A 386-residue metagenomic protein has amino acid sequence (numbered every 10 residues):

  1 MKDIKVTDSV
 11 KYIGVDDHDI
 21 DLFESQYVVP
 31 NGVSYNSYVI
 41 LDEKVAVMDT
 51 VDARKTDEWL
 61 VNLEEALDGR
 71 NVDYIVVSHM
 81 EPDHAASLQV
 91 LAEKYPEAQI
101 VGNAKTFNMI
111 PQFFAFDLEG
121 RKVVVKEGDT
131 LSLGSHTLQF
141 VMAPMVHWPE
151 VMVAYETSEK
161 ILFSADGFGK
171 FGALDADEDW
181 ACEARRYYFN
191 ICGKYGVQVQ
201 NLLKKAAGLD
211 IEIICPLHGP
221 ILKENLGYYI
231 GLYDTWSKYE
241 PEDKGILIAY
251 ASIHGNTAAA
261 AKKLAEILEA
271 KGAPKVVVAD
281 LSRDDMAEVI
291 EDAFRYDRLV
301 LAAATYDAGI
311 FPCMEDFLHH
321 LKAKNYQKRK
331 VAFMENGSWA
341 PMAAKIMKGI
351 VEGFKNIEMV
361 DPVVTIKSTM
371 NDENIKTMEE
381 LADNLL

Functional and structural regions predicted by a protein language model:
D3-E64, V153-E156, K160-S164, T257: Conserved beta-strand hairpin/beta-sheet module of binuclear metal-dependent hydrolase folds, prominently
I4-D8, G102-V151, Y195-N201: Metallo-beta-lactamase
E43, R54-V101: Active-site metal-binding motif and surrounding structural segment of the metallo-beta-lactamase
M48-T50, V72-M80, I100-N103, L162-D166 (+1 more regions): Active-site neighborhood of phospho(di)ester-bond hydrolases with catalytic His/Asp-centered motifs
S87, D285-V289: Short acidic active-site motifs
H147, V151, G167-K194, S237-E242: Active-site-proximal loop/helix segment associated with metal-binding centers of metalloenzymes
L174-I214, H218-I221, K263-L281, V289-L386: FMN-binding flavodoxin-like domain, especially the glycine-rich phosphate-binding loop
I213-E242, D316: Short N-terminal or domain-adjacent regulatory/targeting segments
